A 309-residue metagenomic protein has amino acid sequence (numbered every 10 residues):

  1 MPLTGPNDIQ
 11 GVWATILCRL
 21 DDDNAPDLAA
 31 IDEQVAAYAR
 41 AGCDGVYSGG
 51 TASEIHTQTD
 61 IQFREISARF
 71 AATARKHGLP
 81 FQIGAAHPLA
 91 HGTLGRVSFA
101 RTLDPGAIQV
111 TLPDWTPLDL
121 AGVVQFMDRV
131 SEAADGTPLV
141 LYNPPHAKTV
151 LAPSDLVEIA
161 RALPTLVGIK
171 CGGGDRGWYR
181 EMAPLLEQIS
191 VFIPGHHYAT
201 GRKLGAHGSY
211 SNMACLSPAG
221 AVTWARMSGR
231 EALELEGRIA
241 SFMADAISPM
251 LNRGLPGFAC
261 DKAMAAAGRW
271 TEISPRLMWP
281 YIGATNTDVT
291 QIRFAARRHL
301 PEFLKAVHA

Functional and structural regions predicted by a protein language model:
P2-T149, E158: Active-site beta->alpha loop and helix N-cap motifs at the rims of alpha/beta catalytic domains
D8-L17, A41-C43, G205-H207, S217-A309: C-terminal alpha-helical cap/extension of soluble enzyme domains
D21-N24, T59, D155, K262 (+2 more regions): Solvent-exposed, flexible loop/coil residues
F63, S67, T93, M127 (+3 more regions): A general structural signal for well-ordered alpha-helical segments in protein cores
R129-D135, P144-G254: Catalytic alpha/beta core domains of metabolic enzymes, predominantly
